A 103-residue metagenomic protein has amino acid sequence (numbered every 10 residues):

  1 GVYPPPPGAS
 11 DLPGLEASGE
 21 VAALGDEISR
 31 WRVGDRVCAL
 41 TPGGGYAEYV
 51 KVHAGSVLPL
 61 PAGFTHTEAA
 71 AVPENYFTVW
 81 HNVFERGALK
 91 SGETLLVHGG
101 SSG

Functional and structural regions predicted by a protein language model:
G1-S18: N-terminal glycine-rich beta->alpha transition that marks the start or flank of a dinucleotide-binding site
Y3, S18-P42: A glycine-/small-residue-rich N-terminal strand-loop-strand element that serves as the cofactor-binding glycine loop
D11, L24-E27, E85: Short, conserved secondary-structure segments in the cores of folded domains
R30, R36-G100: NAD(P)H dinucleotide-binding glycine-rich loop of Rossmann-like/cofactor-binding domains, especially the beta1-alpha1
G103: NAD(P)H-binding Rossmann-fold N-terminus in SDR/SDR-like oxidoreductases, specifically the glycine-rich beta1-alpha1
